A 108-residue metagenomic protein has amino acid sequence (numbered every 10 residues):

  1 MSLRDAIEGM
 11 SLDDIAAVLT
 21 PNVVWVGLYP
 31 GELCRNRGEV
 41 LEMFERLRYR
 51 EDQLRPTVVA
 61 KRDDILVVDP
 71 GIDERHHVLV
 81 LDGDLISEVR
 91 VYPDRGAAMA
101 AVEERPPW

Functional and structural regions predicted by a protein language model:
M1-W108: C-terminal and inter-domain tail/linker signature
